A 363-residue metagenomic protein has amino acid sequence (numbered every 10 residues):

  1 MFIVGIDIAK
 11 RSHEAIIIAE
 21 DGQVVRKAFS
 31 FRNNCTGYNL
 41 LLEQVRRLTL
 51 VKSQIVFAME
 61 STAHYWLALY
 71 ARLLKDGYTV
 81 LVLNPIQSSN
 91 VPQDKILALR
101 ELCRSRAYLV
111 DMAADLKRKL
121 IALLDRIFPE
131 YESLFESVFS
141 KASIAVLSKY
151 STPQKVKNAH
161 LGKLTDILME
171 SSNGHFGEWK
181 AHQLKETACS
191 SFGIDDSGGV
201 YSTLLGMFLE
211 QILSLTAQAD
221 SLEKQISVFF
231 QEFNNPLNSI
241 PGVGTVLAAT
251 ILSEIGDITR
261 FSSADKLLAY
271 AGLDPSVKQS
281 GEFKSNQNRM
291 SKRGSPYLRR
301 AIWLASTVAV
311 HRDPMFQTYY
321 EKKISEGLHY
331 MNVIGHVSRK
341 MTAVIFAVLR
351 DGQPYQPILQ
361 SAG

Functional and structural regions predicted by a protein language model:
M1-G363: A detector of single, family-specific signature residues that are central to catalytic or substrate-handling motifs
